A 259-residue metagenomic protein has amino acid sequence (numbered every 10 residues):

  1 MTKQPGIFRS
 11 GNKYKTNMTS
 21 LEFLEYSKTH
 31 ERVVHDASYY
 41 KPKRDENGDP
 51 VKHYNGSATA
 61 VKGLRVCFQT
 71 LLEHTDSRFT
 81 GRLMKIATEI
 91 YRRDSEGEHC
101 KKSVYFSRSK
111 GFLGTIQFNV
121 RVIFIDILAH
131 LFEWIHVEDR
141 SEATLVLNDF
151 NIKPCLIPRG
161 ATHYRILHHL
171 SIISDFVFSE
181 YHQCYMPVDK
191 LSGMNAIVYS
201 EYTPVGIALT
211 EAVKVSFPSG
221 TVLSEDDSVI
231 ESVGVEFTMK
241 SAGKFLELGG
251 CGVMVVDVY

Functional and structural regions predicted by a protein language model:
M1-V122: Long, polar/Ser/Thr-enriched low-complexity segments that form simple helices or flexible linkers at protein ends
Y91-M239: Charged linear interaction tracts used for macromolecular binding and regulation
F237-G249: Short acidic/polar inter-strand loop motif in beta-rich domains
G250-Y259: Proprotein-processing/basic-patch segments
